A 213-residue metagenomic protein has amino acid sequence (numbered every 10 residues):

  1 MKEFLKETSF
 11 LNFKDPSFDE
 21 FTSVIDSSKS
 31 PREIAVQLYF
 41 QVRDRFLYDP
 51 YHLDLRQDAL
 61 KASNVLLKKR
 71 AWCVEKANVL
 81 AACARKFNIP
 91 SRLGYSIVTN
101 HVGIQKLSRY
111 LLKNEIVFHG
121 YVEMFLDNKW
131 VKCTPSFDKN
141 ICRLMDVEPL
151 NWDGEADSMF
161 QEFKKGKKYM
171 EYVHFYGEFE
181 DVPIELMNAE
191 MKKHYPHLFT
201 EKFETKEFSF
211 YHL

Functional and structural regions predicted by a protein language model:
M1-K68: Secondary-structure boundary elements
L5-F10, V98-L213: His-Asp-centered catalytic microenvironments across diverse enzyme cores, prominently the transglutaminase-like
S28-F40, A71-I89, A156, E207-S209: Short secondary-structure boundary segments
Y39-V74, E180, M191, Y195-H212: Long, low-complexity, intrinsically disordered polar/charged segments
Q41, G94, T134: A cross-family glycoside hydrolase active-site/sugar-binding cleft signature
P50-F118: Active-site neighborhood of thiol-dependent amide/isopeptide-bond enzymes
